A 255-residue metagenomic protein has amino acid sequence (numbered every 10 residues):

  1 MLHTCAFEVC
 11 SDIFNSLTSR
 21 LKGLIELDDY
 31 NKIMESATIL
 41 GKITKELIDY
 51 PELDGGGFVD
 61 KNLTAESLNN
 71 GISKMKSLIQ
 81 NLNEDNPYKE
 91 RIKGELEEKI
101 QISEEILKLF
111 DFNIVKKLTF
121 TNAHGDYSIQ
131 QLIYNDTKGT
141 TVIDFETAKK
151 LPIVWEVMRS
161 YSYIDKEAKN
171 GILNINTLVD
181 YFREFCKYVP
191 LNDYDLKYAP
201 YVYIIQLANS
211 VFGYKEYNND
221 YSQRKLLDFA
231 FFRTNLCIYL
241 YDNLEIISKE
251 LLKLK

Functional and structural regions predicted by a protein language model:
M1-D54: ATP-binding pocket architecture of kinase catalytic cores
M1-V9, D136-T137, L252-K255: Conserved NTP-binding catalytic cores of kinases and kinase-like/nucleotidyltransferase enzymes across multiple kinase
C10-L27, S77-N81, S160, I205-Q223: A glycine-centered beta->alpha junction motif in the catalytic cores of kinase/phosphotransferase enzymes
K22-N31, L53-N122, D180: ATP-dependent phospho-/nucleotidyl transfer catalytic cores
L107-W155: Active-site acidic catalytic loop and adjacent metal/ATP-binding pocket of ATP-dependent phosphoryl transfer enzymes
V154-P190, Y203-Q223: Active-site activation/catalytic loop segments of kinase-like enzymes and analogous catalytic loops in related
N209-K255: ATP/Mg2+ or Mg2+-diphosphate-binding catalytic cores that bind nucleotide phosphates or diphosphates via glycine-rich
